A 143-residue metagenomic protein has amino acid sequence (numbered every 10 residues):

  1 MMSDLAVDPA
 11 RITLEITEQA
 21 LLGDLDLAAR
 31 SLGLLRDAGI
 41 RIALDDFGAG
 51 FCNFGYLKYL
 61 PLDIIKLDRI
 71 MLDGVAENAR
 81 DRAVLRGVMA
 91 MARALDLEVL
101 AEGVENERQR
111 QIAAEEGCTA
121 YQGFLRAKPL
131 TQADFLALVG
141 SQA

Functional and structural regions predicted by a protein language model:
M1-D4, Y59: PAS-family sensory domains
S3-V7, G74: Phosphate/pyrophosphate-binding loops at sites that engage ATP/ADP/AMP, CoA/4′-phosphopantetheine, polyphosphate
R11-D26, A38-A143: EAL-family c-di-GMP phosphodiesterase catalytic domain
S31: Conserved functional hotspot residues or short segments at active or partner-binding sites across diverse domains
L34: Phosphate-binding/switch loop-helix module in NTP-utilizing enzymes
